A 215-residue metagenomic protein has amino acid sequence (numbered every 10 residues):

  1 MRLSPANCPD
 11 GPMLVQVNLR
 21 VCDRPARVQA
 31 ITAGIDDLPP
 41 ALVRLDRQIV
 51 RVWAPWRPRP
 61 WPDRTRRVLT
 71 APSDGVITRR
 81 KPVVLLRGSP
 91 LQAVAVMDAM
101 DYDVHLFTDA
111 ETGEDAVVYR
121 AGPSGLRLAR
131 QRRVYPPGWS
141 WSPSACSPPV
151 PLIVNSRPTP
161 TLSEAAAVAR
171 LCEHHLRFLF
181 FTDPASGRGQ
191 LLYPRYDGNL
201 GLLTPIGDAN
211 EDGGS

Functional and structural regions predicted by a protein language model:
M1-A165, F178-F181, Y196-D197, P205-S215: Polyanion-binding surfaces on beta-sheet-dominated domains and ring/shell assemblies
R188: Glycine-rich, Arg-bearing micro-motifs that act as flexible, cationic patches
L192: Extended, charged alpha/beta regions that create polyanion-binding interfaces
L202: A domain-level signal for the structural core that forms small-molecule/cofactor-binding pockets and catalytic centers
